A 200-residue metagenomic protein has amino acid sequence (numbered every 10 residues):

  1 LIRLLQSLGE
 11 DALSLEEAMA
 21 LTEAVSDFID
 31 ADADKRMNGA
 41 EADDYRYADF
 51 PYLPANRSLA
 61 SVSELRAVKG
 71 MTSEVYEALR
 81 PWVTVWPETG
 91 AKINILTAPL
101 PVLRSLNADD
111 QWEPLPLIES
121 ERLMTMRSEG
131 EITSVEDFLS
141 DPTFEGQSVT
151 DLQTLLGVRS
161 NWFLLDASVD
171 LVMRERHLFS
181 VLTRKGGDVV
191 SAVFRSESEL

Functional and structural regions predicted by a protein language model:
L1-L200: Compositionally biased linear targeting/interaction segments
